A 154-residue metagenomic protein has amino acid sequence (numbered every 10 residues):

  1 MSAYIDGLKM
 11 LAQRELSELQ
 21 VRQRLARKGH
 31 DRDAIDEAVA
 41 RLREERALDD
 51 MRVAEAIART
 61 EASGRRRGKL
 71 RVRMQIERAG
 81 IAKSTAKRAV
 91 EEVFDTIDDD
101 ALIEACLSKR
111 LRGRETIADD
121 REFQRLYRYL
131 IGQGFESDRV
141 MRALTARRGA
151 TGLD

Functional and structural regions predicted by a protein language model:
M1-D154: An alpha-helical, amphipathic repeat domain used for nucleic-acid recognition, typified by the mTERF helical solenoid
